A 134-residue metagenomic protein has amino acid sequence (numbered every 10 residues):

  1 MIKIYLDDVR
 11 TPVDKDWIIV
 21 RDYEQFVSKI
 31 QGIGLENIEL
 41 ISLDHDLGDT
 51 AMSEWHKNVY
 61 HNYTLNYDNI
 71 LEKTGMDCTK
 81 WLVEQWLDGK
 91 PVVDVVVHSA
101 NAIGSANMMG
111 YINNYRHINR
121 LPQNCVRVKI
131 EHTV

Functional and structural regions predicted by a protein language model:
M1-V134: Catalytic phosphate/metal-binding cores of nucleic-acid and nucleotide-processing enzymes, i.e., regions that mediate
